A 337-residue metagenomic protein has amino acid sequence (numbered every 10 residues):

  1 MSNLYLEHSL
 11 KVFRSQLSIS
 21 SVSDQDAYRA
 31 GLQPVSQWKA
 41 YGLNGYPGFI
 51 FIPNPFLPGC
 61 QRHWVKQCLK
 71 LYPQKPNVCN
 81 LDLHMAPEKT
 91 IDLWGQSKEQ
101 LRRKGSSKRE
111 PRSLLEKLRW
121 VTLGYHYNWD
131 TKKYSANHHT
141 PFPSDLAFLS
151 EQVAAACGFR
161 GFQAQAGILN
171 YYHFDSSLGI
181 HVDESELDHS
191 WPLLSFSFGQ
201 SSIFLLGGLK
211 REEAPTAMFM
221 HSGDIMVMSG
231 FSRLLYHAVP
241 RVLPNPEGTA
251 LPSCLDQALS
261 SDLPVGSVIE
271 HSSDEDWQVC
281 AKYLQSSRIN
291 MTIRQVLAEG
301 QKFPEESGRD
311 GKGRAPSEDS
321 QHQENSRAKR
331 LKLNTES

Functional and structural regions predicted by a protein language model:
M1-S337: Non-heme Fe(II) oxygenase metal-center motifs and adjacent flexible, charged/small-residue loops
